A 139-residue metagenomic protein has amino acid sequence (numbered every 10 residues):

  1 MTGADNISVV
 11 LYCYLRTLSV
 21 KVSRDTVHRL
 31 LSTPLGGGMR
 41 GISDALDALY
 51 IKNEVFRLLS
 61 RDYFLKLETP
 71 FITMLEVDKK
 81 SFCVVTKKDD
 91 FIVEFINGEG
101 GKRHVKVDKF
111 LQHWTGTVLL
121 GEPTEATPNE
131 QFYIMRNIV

Functional and structural regions predicted by a protein language model:
M1-D108: Conserved active-site-adjacent core of cysteine acyl-enzyme catalytic domains
T73, V118-G121: Short hydrophobic-aromatic micro-motifs
F110-T115: Extracellular interaction modules
L120-V139: Cytosolic-side membrane-insertion boundary helix
